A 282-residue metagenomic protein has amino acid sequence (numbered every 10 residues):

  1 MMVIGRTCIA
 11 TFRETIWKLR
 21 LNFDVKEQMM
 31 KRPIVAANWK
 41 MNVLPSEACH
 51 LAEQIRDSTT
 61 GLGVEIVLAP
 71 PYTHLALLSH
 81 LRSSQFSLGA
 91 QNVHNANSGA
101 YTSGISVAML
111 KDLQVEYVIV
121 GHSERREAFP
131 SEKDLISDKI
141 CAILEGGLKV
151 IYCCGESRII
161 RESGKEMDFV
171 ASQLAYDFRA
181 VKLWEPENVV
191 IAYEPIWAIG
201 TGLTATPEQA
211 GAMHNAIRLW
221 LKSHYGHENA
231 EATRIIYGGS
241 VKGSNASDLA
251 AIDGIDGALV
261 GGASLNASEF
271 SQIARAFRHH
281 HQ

Functional and structural regions predicted by a protein language model:
M1-M2: Methionine residue identity
F23-Q282: Active-site loop-to-helix "anion-binding N-cap" substructures in soluble metabolic enzymes
